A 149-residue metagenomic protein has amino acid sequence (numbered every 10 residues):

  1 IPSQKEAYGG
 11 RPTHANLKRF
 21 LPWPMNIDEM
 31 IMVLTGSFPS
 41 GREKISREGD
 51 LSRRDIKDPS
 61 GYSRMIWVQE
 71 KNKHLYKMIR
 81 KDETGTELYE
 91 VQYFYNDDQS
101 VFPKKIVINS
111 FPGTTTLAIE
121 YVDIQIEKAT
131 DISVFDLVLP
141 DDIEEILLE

Functional and structural regions predicted by a protein language model:
I1-D28: An acidic-aromatic
F20-R47: C-terminal low-complexity, charged extensions that often adopt amphipathic alpha-helices
R47-D141, I146-L147: Gly/Pro-enriched, hydrophobic low-complexity segments that function as extracytoplasmic propeptides/linkers
